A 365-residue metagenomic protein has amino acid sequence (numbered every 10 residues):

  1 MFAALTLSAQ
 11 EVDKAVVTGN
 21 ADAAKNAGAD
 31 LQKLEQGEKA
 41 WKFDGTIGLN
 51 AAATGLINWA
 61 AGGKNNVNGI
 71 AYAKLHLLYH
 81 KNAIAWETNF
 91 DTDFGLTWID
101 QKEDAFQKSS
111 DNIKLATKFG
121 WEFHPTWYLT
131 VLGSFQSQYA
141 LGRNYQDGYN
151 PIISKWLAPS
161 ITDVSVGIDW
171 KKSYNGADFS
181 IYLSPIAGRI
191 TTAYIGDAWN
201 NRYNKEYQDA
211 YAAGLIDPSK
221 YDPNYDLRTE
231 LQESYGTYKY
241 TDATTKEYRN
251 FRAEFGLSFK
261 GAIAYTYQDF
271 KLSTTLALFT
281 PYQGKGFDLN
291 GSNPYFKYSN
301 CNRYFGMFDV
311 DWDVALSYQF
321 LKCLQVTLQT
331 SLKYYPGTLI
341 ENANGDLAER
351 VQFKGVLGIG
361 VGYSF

Functional and structural regions predicted by a protein language model:
M1-E38: Cleavable N-terminal export/targeting peptides
E38, L78-N82, G120-T126, S173-G176 (+3 more regions): Outer-membrane beta-barrel channels and translocator barrels
G45-I47, T88, V131-G133, V166 (+3 more regions): Membrane-embedded beta-strand positions of outer-membrane beta-barrel proteins
L49-G55, K81-A83, T92-W98, F135-L141 (+6 more regions): Transmembrane beta-strands of outer-membrane beta-barrel pores
I57-G63, W98-A105, Y149-K155, T241-R249 (+3 more regions): Extracellular loop and loop/strand-boundary signature of outer-membrane beta-barrel proteins
L75-K81, T117, W121, G133 (+5 more regions): Residue-level signature of outer-membrane beta-barrel architecture
S184, G188-D313, S317-Q319: Outer-membrane beta-barrel transmembrane domain signature
V351-F365: Outer-membrane beta-barrel "beta-signal"
